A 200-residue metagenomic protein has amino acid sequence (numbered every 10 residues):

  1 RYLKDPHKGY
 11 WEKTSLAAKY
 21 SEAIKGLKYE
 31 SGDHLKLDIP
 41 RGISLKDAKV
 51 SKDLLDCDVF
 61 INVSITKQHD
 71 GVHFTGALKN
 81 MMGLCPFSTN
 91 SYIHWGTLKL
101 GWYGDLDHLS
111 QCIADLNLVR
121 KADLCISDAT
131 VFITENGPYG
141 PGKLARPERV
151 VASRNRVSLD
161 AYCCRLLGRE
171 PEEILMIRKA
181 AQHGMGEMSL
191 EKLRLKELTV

Functional and structural regions predicted by a protein language model:
R1-V200: N-terminal and secondary-structure boundary signal
